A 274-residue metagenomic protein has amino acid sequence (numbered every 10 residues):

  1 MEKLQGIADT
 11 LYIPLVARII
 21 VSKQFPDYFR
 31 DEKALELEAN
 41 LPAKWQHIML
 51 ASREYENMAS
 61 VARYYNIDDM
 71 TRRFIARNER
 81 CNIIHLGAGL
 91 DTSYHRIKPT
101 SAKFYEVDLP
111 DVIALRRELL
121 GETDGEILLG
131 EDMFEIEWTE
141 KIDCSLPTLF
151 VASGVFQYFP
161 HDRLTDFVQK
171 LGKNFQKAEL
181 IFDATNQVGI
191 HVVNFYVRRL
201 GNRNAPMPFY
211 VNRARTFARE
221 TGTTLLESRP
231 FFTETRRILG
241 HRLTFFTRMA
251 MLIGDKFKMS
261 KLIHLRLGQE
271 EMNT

Functional and structural regions predicted by a protein language model:
M1-I84, A88-E131, C144: Rossmann-like AdoMet
I136-S145: Short amphipathic alpha-helix with an adjacent loop that forms part of the alpha/beta core around
F150-V151: A conserved beta-strand element that flanks and buttresses the S-adenosyl-L-methionine
Y158-L171: A short, conserved alpha-helix within the catalytic core of class I
N174-Q187: Conserved beta-strand signature within the Rossmann-like core of class I S-adenosyl-L-methionine
Q187-A205: Short, glycine-/aromatic-enriched active-site segment of Class I SAM-dependent methyltransferases
A205-T233: Short alpha-helix
L226-R248: Conserved catalytic loop of SAM-dependent methyltransferase domains
